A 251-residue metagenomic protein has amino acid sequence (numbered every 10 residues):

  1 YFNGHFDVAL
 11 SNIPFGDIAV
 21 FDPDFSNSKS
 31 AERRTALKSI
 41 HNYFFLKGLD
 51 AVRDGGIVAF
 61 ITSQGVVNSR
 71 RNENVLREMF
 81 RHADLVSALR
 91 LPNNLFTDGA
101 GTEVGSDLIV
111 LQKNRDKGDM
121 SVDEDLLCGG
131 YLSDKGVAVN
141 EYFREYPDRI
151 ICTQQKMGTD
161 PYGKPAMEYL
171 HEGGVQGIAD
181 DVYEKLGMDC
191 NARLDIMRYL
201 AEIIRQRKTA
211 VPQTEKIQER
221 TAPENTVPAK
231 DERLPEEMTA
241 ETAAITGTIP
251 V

Functional and structural regions predicted by a protein language model:
Y1-N27, N42-V52, I57-V66: Conserved proline-anchored active-site loop of SAM-dependent methyltransferases that bridges a beta-strand
S11-I18, R53, D84, N114 (+2 more regions): Non-catalytic alpha-helical coupling and interface elements of nucleotide-dependent molecular machines and regulators
F15-G16, G65-V67, L95, R115-K117: Conserved nucleotide-binding/hydrolysis micro-motifs of P-loop NTPases
F25-K29, V75-E78: Glycine-rich, phosphate-binding/catalytic loops in enzymes
K29-T35: Surface-exposed cleft-lining segments at the edges of enzyme active sites
T35-T97, V104-V110: Conserved Class I SAM-dependent methyltransferase catalytic core
D98-R207: Flexible, glycine-/basic-rich loop-and-beta segments that form/coincide with the SAM-dependent methyltransferase
G173, D181-V251: Helicase P-loop NTPase motor core of nucleic-acid translocases
